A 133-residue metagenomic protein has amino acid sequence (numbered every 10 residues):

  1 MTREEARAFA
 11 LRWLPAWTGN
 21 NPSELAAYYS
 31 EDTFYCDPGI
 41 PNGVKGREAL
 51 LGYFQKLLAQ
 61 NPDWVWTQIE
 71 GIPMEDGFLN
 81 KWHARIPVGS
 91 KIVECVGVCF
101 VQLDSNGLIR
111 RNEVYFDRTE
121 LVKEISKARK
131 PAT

Functional and structural regions predicted by a protein language model:
M1-E4, K127-T133: Basic/polar N-terminal segments that are highly enriched at the extreme N-terminus, encompassing both cleavable
R3-E4, P15, P22-E75: A solvent-exposed, acidic/Ser-Thr-rich amphipathic alpha-helical stretch
E31, V88, S105: Short, ordered coil/turn segments that flank beta-strands lining enzyme active or ligand-binding pockets
F34, K91, G107-L108: Residue-level signal for well-ordered, solvent-exposed loop/turn and beta-edge residues enriched in charged/polar side
F54, W66-I72, H83-A84, V96-Q102: Hydrophobic/aromatic beta-strand elements that line small-molecule binding cavities or substrate pockets in beta-rich
A59-Q60, R85-E94: Short, cysteine-centered beta-strand-loop-beta hairpins and adjacent loop/turn segments enriched in charged/polar
V96, F100-I125: Short beta-strand edge/turn micro-motifs at domain boundaries
